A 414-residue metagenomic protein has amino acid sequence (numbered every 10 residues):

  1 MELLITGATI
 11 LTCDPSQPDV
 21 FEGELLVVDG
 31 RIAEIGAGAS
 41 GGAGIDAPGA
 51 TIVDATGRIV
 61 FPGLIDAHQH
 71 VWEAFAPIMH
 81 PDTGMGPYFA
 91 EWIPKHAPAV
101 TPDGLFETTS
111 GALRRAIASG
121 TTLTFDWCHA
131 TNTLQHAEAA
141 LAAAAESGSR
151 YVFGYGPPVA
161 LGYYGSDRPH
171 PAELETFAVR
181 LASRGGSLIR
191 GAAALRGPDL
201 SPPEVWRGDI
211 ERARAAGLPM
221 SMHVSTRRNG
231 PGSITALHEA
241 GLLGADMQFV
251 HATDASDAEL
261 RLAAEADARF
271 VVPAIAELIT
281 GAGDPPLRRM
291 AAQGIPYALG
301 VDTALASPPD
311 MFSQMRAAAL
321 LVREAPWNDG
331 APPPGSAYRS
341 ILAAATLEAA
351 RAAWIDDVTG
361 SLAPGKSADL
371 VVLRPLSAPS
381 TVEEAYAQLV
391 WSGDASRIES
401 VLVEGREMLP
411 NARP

Functional and structural regions predicted by a protein language model:
M1-D46, R406: N-terminal metal-binding scaffold of metallo-dependent hydrolase/deaminase domains
L3-T6, A43-Y88, S110, R114-A118: Replace "His-x-His-based motif
A8, L25, G30, G57 (+13 more regions): Divalent metal-coordination and catalytic microenvironments
F75-L105, A160-P169, R228-D246, A264-R269 (+1 more regions): Active-site gating loops and adjacent loop-to-helix segments of metal-dependent hydrolytic enzymes
P77-S149, E173-R184: Alpha-helical scaffold segments that flank or form the walls of functional sites
C128, Q135-L260: Metal-coordinating catalytic core of metallo-dependent amide/deamination hydrolases
A240-L242, R288-S377: His/Asp/Glu-enriched, well-ordered alpha-helical/loop segment that forms or immediately abuts the divalent-metal
S367-P414: C-terminal cap of metal-dependent C-N hydrolases
